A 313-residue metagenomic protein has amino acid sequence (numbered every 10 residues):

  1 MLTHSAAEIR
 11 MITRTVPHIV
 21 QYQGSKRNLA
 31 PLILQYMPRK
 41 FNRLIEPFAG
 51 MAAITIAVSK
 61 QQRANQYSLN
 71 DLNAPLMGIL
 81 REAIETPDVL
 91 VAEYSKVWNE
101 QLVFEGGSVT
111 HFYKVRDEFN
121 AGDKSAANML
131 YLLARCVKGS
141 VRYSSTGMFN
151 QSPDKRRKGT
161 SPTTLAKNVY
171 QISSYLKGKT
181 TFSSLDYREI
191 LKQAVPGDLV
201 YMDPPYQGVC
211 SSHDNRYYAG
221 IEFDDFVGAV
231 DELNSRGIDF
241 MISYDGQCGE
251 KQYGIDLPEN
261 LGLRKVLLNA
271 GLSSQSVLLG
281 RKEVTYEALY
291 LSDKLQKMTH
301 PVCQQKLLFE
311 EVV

Functional and structural regions predicted by a protein language model:
L2-L32, P87-Y201, P205-H213: SAM-dependent nucleic-acid methyltransferase catalytic core
Q35, K40-D117: SAM cofactor-binding core of SAM-dependent methyltransferases, primarily the Rossmann-like beta-alpha-beta module
P47-F48, N70, S183-L185, M202-P204 (+2 more regions): Short His-Asn-centered micro-motif
M51-I54, N73-P75, R135-K138, Y187-I190 (+4 more regions): Short, solvent-exposed loop/turn segments at secondary-structure junctions
I56-V58, I79-R81, Q193-A194, C210-D214 (+1 more regions): A short acidic (Asp/Glu
H213-I221: Short, surface-exposed loop/helix-turn segments at secondary-structure junctions that function as lids/hinges flanking
G220-V313: Long, positively charged, glycine-interspersed low-complexity recognition regions
